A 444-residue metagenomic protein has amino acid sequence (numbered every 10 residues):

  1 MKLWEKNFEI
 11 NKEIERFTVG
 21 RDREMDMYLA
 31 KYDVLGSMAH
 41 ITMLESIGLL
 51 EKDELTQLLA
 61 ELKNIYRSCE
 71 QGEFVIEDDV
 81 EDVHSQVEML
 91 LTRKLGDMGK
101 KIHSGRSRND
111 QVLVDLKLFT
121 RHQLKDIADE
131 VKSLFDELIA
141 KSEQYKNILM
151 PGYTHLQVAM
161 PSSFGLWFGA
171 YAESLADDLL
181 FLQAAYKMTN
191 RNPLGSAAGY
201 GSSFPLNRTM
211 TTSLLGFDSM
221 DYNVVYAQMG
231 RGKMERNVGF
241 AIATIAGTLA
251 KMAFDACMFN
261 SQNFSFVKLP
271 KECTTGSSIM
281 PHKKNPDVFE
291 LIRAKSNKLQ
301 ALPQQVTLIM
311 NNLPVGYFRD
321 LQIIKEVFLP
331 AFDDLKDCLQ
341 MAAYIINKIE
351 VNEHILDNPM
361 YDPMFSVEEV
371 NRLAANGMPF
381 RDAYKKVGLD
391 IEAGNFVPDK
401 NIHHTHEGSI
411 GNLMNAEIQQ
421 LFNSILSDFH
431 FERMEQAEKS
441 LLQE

Functional and structural regions predicted by a protein language model:
M1-G201, L206-T212, S219, T275-G276 (+3 more regions): A helix-coil-helix interface module used to build multimeric assemblies and to scaffold catalytic/cofactor sites
M1-G36, D97-M98, S265, M280-E444: Glycine-rich cofactor/substrate-binding loops
H40, E61, I65-S68, L90 (+13 more regions): Generic, well-ordered alpha-helical scaffold segments in large soluble proteins
L58-L59, L215, K271-C273, M360 (+1 more regions): A general structural motif at alpha-helix termini
H103, R108-Q111, H155-S162, L166 (+9 more regions): Alpha-helix capping and helix-loop boundary segments enriched in small/acidic/polar residues
K117, R121-A128, K132, I139 (+10 more regions): Short amphipathic alpha-helical segments with heptad-repeat character
I139, E143-K146, K187-N190, C257 (+4 more regions): Alpha-helical coiled-coil oligomerization motifs
L215-P303: Acidic, glycine-rich loop-and-beta core segments that form the ion-binding/anion-interacting portion of active sites
